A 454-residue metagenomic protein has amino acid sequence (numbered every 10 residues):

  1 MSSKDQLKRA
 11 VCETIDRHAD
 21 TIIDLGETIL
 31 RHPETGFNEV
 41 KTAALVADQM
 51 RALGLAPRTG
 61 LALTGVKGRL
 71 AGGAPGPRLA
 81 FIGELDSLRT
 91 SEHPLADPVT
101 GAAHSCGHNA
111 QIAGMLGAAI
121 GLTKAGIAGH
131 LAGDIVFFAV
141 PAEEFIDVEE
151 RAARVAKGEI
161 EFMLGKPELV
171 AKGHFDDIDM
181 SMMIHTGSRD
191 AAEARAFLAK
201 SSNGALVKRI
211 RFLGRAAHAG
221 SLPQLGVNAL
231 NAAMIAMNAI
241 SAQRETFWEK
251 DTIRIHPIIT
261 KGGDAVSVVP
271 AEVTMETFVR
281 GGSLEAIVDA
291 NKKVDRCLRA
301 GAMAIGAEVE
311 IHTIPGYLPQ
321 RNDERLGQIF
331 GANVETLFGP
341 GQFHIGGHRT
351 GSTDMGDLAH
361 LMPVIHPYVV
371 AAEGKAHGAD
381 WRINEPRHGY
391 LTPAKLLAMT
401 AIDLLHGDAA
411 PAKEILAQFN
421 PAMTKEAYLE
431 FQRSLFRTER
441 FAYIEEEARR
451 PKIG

Functional and structural regions predicted by a protein language model:
S2-Q6, L230-G454: Metal-dependent amide/peptide-bond hydrolase catalytic core, centered on the "pita-bread" metallohydrolase fold
S3-S105, N109-V136, P141: Acidic/His- and Gly-rich active-site-bordering loop/insert found across diverse amide/peptide-bond hydrolases
I29, G68, F81, H108 (+8 more regions): Divalent metal-coordination and catalytic microenvironments
G83-L88, G187, N203-A205, T260-G263 (+2 more regions): Short glycine-enriched loops at secondary-structure junctions
E84-H93, A142-E144, R211-A216, T274 (+1 more regions): Short connector loops/turns at beta-strand edges and beta->alpha or beta->beta junctions
H93-S105, N109-A110, L122-H256, G263-V268 (+2 more regions): Histidine/acidic-residue-rich, glycine-tolerant segments that coordinate divalent metal ions
